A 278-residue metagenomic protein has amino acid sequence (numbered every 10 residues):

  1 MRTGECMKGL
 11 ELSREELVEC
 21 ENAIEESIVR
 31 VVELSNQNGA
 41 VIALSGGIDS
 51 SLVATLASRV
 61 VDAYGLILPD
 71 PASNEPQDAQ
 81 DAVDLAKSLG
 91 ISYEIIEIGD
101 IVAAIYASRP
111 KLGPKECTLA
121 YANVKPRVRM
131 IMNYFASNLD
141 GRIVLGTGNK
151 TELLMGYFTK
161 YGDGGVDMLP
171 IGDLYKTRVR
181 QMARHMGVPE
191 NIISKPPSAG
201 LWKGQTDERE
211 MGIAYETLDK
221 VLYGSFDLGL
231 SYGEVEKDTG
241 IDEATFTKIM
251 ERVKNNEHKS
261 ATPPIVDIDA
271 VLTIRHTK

Functional and structural regions predicted by a protein language model:
R2-F158, V235: ATP-dependent adenylation/nucleotidyltransferase module used to activate substrates
E19-S27, L174-H185, D227, K248: A non-catalytic, amphipathic alpha-helix used as a structural packing/dimerization or gating element in enzyme scaffolds
A43-G46, P196-L201, A270-V271: A glycine-rich phosphate-binding loop feature that marks nucleotide/adenosyl-phosphate handling sites
D49, Y175, P189, A214 (+2 more regions): Helix N-cap / loop-to-helix initiation motif
K87, T118-R129, I143-K220: Catalytic subdomain that performs nucleotidyl-dependent activation
L218-G229: Short, amphipathic alpha-helical "recognition" segments used to contact nucleic acids or chromatin
Y232-K278: Intrinsic disorder and flexible/low-complexity segments
